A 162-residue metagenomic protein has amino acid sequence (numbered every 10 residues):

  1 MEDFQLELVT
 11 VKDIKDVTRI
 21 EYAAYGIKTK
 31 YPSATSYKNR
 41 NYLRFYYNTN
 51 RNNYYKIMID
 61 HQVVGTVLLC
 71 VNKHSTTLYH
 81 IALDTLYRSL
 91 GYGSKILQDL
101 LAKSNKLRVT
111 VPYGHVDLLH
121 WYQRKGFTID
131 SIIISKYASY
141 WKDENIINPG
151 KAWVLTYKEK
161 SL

Functional and structural regions predicted by a protein language model:
D3-R19: A short beta-loop-alpha structural element at the N-terminal edge of CoA-dependent acyl/N-acetyltransferase catalytic
V9, I81-L83, V111: Hydrophobic adenine-recognition pocket in adenosine-nucleotide-binding enzymes
Y22-R44: Conserved GNAT-fold acetyl-CoA-binding loop/helix
K56, Q62-C70, T77-A82: Conserved beta-strand in the GNAT
L83, S89-A102, H120, R124: Conserved acetyl-CoA-binding loop-helix of GNAT-fold acetyltransferases
S94, G114-W141: Conserved active-site alpha-helix within GNAT-family acetyltransferase domains
K103-G114: Conserved GNAT acetyl-CoA-binding A-motif
Y113-V116, S135-L162: C-terminal "cap" of GNAT-fold acetyltransferases
